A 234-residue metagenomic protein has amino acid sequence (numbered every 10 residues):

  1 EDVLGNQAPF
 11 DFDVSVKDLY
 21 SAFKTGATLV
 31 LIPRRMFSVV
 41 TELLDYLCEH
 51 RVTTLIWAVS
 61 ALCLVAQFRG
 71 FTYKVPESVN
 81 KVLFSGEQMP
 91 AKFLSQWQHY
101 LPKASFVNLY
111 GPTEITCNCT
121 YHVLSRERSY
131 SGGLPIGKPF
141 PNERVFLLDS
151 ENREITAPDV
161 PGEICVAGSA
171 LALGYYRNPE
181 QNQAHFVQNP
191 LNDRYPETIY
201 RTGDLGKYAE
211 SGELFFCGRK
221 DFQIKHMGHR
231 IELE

Functional and structural regions predicted by a protein language model:
E1-G5, D13-T53, R126: Conserved AMP-binding/adenylation subdomain of ANL enzymes
E1-Q7, F140, V145: Conserved structural elements of the adenylate-forming
V3-G5, D11, K17, V30 (+5 more regions): Short, well-ordered beta-strand segments
A8-F12, R35, T113, G168: Conserved AMP-binding
L19, F23-A27, V52-I56, A66-P135 (+1 more regions): Gly/Ser/Thr-rich phosphate-binding loop
R35, F68-R69, Q96, N178 (+1 more regions): Residue-level signal for well-ordered alpha-helical positions
V59-S60: Short secondary-structure boundary segments
C63, H99-N108, T120-E234: AMP-dependent adenylate-forming
